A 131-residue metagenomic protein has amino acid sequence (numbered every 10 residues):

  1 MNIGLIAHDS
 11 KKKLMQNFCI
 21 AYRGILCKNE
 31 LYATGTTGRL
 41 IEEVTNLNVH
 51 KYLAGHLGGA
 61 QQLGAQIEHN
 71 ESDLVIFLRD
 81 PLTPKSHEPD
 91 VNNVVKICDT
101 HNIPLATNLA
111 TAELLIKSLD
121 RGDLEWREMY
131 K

Functional and structural regions predicted by a protein language model:
M1-I3: Extreme N-terminal starter segment of soluble prokaryotic enzymes
L14-G24: Histidine-anchored nucleotide/phosphate-binding helix
K28-T37: Short internal beta-strands
E30, L47-L57, W126-M129: Short hydrophobic/aromatic-enriched beta-strand-loop microsegments
A60-T100: Mid-chain, well-packed structural core segment of small domains
V95-L115: Short, acidic/small-residue loops that bind anionic groups at enzyme active sites
A110-K131: Short, glycine-/small-residue-rich phosphate/pyrophosphate-handling segment
